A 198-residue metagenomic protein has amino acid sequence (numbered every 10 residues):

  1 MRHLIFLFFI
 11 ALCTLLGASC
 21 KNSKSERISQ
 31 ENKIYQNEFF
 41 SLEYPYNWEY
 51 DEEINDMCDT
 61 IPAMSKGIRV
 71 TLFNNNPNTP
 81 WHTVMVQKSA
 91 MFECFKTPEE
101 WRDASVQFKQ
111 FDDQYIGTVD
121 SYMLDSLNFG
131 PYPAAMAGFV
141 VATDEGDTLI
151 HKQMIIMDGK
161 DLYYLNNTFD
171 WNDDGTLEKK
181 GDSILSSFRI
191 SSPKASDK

Functional and structural regions predicted by a protein language model:
M1-I5: Positively charged n-region of N-terminal signal peptides that target proteins for export
F6-I10: Sec-dependent N-terminal signal peptides
L16-S19: C-terminal motif of bacterial Sec signal peptides marking the signal peptidase cleavage site
K21-S23: Bacterial signal peptide processing site
S25-S65: N-terminal "mature-domain start" segment
E26, N55-Y164: Conserved polar/disulfide-associated segments of primarily extracytoplasmic proteins
F39, E99, G175-K179: Soluble non-cytosolic domains of exported or imported proteins
W48, K160-K198: Surface-exposed amphipathic alpha-helical segments
